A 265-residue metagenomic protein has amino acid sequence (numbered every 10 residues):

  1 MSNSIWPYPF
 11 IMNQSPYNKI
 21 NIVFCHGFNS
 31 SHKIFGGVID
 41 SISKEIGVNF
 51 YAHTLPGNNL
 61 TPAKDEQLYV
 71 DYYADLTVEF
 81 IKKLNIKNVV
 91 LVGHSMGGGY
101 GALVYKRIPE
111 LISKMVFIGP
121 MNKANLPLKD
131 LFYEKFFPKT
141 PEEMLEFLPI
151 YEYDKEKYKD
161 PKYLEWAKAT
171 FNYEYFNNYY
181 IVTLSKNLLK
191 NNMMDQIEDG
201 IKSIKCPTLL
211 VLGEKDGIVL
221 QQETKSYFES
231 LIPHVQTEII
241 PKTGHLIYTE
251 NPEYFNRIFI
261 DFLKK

Functional and structural regions predicted by a protein language model:
Q14-P62: Conserved HGGG/HGGXW glycine-rich cap/lid loop of the alpha/beta-hydrolase fold
N49-V92, R257: Active-site loop/oxyanion-hole signature of alpha/beta-hydrolase fold enzymes
L103-K106, S113-M144: Flexible "cap/lid" loop of the alpha/beta hydrolase fold
K123-L128, E142-K202: Conserved alpha/beta-hydrolase catalytic His-Asp/Glu region
I204, L210-L212, D216: Short beta-strand/loop motif that positions the catalytic acidic residue of the alpha/beta-hydrolase fold
C206, L220-F228: Short alpha-helix in the alpha/beta-hydrolase fold that links the catalytic acid
K215-V219, H245: Acidic catalytic loop of the alpha/beta-hydrolase fold
T243-P252, N256: Catalytic histidine-centered segment of alpha/beta-hydrolase-like enzymes
